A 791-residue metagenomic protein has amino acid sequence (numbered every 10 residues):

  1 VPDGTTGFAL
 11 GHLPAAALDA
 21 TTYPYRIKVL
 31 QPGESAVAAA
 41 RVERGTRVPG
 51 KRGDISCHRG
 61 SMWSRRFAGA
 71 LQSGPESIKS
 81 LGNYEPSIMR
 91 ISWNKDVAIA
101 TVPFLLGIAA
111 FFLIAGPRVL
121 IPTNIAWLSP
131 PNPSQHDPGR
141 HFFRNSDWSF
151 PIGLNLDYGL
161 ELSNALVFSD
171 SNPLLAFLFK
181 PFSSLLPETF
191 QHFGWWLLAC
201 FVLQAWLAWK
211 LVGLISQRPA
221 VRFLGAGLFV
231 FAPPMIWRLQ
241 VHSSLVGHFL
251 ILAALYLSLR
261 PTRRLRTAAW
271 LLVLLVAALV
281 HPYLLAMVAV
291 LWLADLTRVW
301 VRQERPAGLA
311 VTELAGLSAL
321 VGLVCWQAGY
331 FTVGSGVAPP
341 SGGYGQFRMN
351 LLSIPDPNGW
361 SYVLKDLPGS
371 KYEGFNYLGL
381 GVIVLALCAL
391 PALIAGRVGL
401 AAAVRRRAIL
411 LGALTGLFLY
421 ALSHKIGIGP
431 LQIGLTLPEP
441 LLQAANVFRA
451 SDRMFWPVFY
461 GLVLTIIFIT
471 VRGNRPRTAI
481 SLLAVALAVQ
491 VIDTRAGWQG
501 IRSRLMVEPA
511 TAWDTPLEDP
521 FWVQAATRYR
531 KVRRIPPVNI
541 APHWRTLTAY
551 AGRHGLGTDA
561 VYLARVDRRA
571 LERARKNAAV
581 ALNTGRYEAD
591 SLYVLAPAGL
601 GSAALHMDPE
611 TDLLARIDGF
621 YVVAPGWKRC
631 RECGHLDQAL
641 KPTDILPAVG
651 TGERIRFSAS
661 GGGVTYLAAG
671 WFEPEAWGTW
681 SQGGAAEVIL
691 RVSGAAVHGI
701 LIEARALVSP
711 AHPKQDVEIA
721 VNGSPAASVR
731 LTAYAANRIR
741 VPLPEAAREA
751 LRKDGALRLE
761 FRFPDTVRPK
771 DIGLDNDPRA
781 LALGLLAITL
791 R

Functional and structural regions predicted by a protein language model:
G4, F8-G11, T22, R26-E34 (+6 more regions): C-terminal luminal/periplasmic domains and tails of membrane-associated envelope-modifying transferases
R47-G50, D54, R59-F67, L71-I121 (+3 more regions): Start-transfer (signal-anchor) and selected internal transmembrane alpha helices of multi-pass inner/ER membrane
A110-L203, P233, H242, P357-W360: Membrane-interface coil-to-helix junctions
F112-R118, F223-V241, L323-G334, L351-Y362 (+2 more regions): Membrane-interface helix-loop junctions at the exits of transmembrane helices
P130-P131, Q135, V321-L393, D754: Periplasmic/ER-lumenal interhelical loops and adjacent helix-loop junctions in multi-pass membrane proteins
F168-N172, Q191-F201, L228-L252, L279-Y283 (+2 more regions): Membrane-interface micro-motifs in multi-pass membrane enzymes
L198, V202-L214, A220-P261, R266-W300 (+2 more regions): Membrane-embedded helix bundles of polyisoprenyl
A319, T415, L464, T470-W498: Signature aromatic-anchored transmembrane alpha helix within multi-pass, membrane-resident enzymes that catalyze glycan
